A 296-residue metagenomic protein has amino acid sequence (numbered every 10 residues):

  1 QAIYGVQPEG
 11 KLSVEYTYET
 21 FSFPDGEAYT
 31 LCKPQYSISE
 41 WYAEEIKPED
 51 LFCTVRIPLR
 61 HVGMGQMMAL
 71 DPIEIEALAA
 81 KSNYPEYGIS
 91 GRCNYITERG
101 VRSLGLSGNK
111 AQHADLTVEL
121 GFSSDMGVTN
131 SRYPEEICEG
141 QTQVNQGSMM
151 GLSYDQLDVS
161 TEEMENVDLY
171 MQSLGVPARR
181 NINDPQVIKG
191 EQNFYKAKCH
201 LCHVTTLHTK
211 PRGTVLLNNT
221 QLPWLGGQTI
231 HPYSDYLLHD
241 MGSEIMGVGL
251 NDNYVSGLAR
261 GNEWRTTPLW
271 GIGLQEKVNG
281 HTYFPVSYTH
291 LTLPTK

Functional and structural regions predicted by a protein language model:
Q1-L291, K296: Periplasmic c-type cytochrome electron-transfer domains
